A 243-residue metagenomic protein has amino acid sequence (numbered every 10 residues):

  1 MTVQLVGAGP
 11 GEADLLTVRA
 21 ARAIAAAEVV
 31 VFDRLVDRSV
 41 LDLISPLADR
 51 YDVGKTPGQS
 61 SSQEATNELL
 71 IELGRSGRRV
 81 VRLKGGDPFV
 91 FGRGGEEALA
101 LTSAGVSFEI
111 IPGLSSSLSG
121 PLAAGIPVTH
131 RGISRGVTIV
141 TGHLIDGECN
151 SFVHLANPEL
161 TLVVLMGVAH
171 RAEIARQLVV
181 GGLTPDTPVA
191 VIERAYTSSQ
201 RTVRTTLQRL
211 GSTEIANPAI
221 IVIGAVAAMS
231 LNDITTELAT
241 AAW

Functional and structural regions predicted by a protein language model:
M1-L114, R209-S212, A216, A242: Class I S-adenosyl-L-methionine
T2-L5, S76-V80, G136, L144-W243: A contiguous loop/helix-start segment that scaffolds small-molecule binding in enzyme catalytic cores
G11, L35, P88, G142 (+2 more regions): Short, surface-exposed acidic/glycine-rich loop or hinge patches that mediate macromolecular interfaces
E12, D87-P158, R201-R204, W243: Class I SAM-dependent methyltransferase SAM-binding "motif I" and its flanking Rossmann-like core
R38-S39, P57-S60, S115-S119, G136-T138 (+3 more regions): Short gly/pro/ser/thr-enriched loop/turn and capping motifs at secondary-structure boundaries
V40-L41, L101, G120-P121, I174 (+1 more regions): Hydrophobic packing residues within well-ordered alpha-helices of enzyme cores
I44, A124, L178, G182: Active-site catalytic pocket residues across diverse enzymes, especially alpha/beta-hydrolases
A48-K55, G105-E109, V128-R135, G182-V191: Short hydrophobic/aromatic-enriched beta-strand-loop microsegments
